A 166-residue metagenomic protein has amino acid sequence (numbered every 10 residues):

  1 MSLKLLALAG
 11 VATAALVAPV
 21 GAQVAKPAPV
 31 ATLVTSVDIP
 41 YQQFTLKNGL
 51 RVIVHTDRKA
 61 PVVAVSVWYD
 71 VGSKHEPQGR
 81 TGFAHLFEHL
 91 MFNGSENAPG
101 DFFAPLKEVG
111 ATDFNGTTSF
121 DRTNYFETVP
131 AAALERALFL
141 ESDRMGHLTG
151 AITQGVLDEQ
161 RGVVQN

Functional and structural regions predicted by a protein language model:
M1-S2: N-terminal secretory signal peptides that target proteins for export/translocation
L5, G10-A15, Q23-V24, P40 (+3 more regions): Charge-rich, well-structured scaffold segments of protease-associated domains
L8, L33-S36, A60-P61, A84 (+1 more regions): Alpha-helical protein-protein interaction elements
A18-T32: Short, basic/low-complexity N-terminal boundary segments at the transition from targeting/disordered tails
P29-S73: Mature N-terminal segment immediately following signal peptide/propeptide cleavage in secreted/periplasmic
P61, P77, E135: Loop/helix-junction capping segments adjacent to catalytic residues or to phosphate/diphosphate-binding pockets
A64-T128: M16/MPP (pitrilysin/insulinase) zinc-metallopeptidase core fold and M16-derived inactive scaffolds
